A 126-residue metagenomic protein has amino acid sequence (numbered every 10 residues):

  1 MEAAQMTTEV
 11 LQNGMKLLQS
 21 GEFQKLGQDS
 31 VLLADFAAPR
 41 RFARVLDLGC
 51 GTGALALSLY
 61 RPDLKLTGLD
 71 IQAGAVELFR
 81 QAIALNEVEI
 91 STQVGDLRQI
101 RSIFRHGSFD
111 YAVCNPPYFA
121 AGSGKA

Functional and structural regions predicted by a protein language model:
E2-R40: Class I SAM-dependent transferase core
F23-Q24, V31, D35, A73 (+1 more regions): S-adenosylmethionine
F42-G49: Conserved class I S-adenosyl-L-methionine
T52-L64: Conserved SAM-binding loop of SAM-dependent methyltransferases across substrates and taxa, primarily the Class I
K65-D70: Conserved SAM-binding motif I beta-strand of class I
F79-R80: Conserved SAM-binding loop
I83: Conserved hydrophobic residues forming the short capping helix/wall of the S-adenosyl-L-methionine
E87-L97: Conserved SAM-binding strand-loop segment of SAM-dependent methyltransferases
